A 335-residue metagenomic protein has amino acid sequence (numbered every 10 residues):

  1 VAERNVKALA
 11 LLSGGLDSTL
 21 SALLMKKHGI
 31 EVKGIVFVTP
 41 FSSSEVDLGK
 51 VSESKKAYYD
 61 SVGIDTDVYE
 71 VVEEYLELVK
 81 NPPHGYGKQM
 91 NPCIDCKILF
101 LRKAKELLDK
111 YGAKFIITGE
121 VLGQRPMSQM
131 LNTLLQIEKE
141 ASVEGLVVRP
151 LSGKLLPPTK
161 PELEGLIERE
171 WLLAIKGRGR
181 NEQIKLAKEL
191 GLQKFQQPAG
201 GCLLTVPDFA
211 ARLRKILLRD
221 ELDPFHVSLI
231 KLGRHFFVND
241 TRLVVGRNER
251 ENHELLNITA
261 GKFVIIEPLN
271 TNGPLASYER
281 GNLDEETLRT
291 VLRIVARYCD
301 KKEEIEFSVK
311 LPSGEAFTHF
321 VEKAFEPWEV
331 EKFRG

Functional and structural regions predicted by a protein language model:
V1-E189, G314-A316, E322, F333-G335: ATP-dependent adenylation/nucleotidyltransferase module used to activate substrates
L146-G335: AMP-forming adenylation/ATP pyrophosphatase catalytic core
